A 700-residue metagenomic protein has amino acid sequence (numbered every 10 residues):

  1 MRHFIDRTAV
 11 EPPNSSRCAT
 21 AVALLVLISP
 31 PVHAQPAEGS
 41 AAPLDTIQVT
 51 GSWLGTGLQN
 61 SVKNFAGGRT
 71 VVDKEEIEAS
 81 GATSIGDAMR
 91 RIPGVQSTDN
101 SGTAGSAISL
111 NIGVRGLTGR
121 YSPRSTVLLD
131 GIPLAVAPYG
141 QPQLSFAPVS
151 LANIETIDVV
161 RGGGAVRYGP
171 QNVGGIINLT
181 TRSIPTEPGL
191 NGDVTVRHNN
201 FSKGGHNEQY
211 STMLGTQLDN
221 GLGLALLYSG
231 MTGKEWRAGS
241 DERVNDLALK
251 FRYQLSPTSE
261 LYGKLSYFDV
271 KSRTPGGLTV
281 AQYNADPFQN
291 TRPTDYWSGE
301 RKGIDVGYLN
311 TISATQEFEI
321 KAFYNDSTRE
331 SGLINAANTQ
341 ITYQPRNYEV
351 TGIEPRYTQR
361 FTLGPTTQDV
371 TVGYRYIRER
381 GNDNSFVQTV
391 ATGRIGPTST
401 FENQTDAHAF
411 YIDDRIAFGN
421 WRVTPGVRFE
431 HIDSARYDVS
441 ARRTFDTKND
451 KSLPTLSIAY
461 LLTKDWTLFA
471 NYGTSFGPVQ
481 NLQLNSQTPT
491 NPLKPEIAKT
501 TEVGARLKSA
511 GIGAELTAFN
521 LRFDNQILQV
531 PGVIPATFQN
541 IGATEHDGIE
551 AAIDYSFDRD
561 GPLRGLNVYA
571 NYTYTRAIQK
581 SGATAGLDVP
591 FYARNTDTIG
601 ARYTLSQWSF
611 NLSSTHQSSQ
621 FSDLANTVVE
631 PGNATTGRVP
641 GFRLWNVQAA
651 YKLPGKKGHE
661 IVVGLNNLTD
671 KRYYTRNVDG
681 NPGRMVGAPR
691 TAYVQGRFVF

Functional and structural regions predicted by a protein language model:
F4, G565-L566, S618-A625, A650-F700: C-terminal beta-signal and adjacent terminal beta-strands/loops of Gram-negative outer-membrane beta-barrel proteins
G86, R90-P133: Extracytoplasmic beta-strand/coil segments of soluble accessory domains associated with Gram-negative outer-membrane
I132-R161: Short acidic/polar hinge/loop motifs at secondary-structure boundaries that mediate gating or recognition
S202-T232, W236-P275, Y296-S313, G364 (+1 more regions): Transmembrane beta-barrel wall of Gram-negative outer-membrane proteins
T212-L214, G307-T311, E317-L333, L461 (+5 more regions): Membrane-embedded beta-barrel scaffold of Gram-negative outer-membrane proteins
Q254-Y262, S266-F268, S298-V439, I553: Face-selective signature of the C-terminal outer-membrane beta-barrel domain
K271-R273, G277-A285, R378-T389, D433-R436 (+6 more regions): Surface-exposed extracellular loop regions of Gram-negative outer-membrane beta-barrel proteins, predominantly
Y357, V423, G513, N520-R522 (+4 more regions): Gram-negative outer-membrane beta-barrel transporters
